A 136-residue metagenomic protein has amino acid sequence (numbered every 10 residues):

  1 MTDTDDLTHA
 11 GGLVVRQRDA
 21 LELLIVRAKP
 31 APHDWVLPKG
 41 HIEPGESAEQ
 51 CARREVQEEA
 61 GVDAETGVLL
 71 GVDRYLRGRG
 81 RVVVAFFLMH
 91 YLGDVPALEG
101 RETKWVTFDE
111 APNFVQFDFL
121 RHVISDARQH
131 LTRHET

Functional and structural regions predicted by a protein language model:
M1-L23, V72: Conserved N-terminal beta-strand and adjoining loop/helix that marks the start of the Nudix/MutT-like hydrolase domain
L7-H9, P30, L37, V82-V84: Short connector loops at helix/strand junctions that flank enzyme active sites, especially segments positioning acidic
V14, R27, F86-H90: Short, well-ordered beta-strand micro-motif
V15-Q17, R27-K29, L76: A generic structural motif
A20-E58, V62: Conserved Nudix-box catalytic region and its N-terminal flanking loop in Nudix hydrolases and closely related
G61-V72: A short coil-to-beta-strand element that immediately follows conserved catalytic motifs
V72-G100, K104-F108, V123-D126: Active-site-adjacent beta-strand/loop module that shapes the phosphate/pyrophosphate-binding cleft
N113-T136: Charged phosphate-binding loop/patch that engages nucleotide di/tri-phosphates or the phosphate backbone of nucleic
